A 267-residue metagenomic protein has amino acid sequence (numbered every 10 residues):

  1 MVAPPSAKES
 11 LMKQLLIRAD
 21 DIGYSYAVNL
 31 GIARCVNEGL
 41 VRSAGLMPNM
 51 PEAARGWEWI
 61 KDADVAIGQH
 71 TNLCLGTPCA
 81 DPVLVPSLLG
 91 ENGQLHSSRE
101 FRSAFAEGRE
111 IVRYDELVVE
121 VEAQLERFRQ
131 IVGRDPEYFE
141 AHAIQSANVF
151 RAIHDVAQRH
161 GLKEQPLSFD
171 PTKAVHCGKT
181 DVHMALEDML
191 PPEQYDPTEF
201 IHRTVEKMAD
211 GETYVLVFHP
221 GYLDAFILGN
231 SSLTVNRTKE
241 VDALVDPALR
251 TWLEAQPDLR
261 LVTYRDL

Functional and structural regions predicted by a protein language model:
V2-L11: Short, Lys/Arg-enriched N-terminal segments with co-localized hydrophobic residues within the first ~10-30 amino acids
S10-G76: Active-site beta->alpha N-cap acidic-glycine motif
K13-L15, L40-R42, A63-V65, G133-E137 (+2 more regions): Short, well-ordered coil/turn segments that N-cap beta-strands
D21, I67, F139, L216 (+1 more regions): Conserved, mostly hydrophobic/aromatic
P78-I111, S232: Active-site gating loops and adjacent loop-to-helix segments of metal-dependent hydrolytic enzymes
Y114-M184, D188, E193, E206: Catalytic domains of cell-wall/extracellular-matrix polysaccharide-remodeling enzymes, centered on de-N-acetylation
E193-D210: A short, acidic, amphipathic alpha-helical segment used as a generic capping/interface helix at domain edges
N230-L267: C-terminal domain-boundary segment and adjacent tail
